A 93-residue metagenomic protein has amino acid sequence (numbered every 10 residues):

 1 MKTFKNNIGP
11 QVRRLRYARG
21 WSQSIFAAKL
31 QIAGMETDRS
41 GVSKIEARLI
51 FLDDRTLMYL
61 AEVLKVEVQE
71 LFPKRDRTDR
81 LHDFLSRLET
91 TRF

Functional and structural regions predicted by a protein language model:
M1-R19: A short, Lys/Arg-rich alpha-helix, primarily the initiator
K2, E62, F72-F93: Short, charged recognition helix plus adjacent turn of helix-turn-helix-like nucleic-acid-binding domains
V12, Q23, R39, D54-L57: Helix-turn-helix DNA-binding elements, focusing on the entry/boundary residues of the two helices that contact DNA
V12, R16, F26, L60-A61 (+1 more regions): Hydrophobic packing within well-folded, soluble alpha/beta domains
R19-K44: Short alpha-helical DNA-recognition segment
L49, D53-E70: DNA major-groove recognition helix of helix-turn-helix/homeodomain DNA-binding modules
